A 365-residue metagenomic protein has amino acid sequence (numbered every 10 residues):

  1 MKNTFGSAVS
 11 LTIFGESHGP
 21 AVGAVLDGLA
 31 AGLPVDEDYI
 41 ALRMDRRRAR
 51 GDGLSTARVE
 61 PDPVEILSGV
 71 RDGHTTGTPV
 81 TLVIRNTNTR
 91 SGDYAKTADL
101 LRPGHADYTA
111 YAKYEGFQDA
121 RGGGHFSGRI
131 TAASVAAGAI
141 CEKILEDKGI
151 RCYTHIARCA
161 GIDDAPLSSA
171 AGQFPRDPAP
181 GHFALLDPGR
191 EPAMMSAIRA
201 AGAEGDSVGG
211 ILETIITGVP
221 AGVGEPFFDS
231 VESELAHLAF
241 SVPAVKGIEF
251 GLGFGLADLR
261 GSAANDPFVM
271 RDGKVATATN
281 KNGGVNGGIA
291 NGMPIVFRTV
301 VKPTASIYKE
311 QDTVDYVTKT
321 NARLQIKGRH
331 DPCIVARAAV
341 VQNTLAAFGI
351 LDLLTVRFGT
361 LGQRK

Functional and structural regions predicted by a protein language model:
M1-K365: Generic N-terminal targeting/processing segments that precede catalytic cores or assembly contacts
